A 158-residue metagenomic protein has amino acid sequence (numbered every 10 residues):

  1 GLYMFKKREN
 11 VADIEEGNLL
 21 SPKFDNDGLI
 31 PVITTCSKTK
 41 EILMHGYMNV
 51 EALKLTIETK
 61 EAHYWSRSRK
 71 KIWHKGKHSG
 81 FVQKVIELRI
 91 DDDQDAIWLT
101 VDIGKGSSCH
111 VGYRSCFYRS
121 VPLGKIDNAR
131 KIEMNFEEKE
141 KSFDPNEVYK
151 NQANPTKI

Functional and structural regions predicted by a protein language model:
G1-Y3: Short, Lys/Arg-enriched N-terminal segments with co-localized hydrophobic residues within the first ~10-30 amino acids
F5-L29, K38, M48-I158: C-terminal binding/interaction regions
V32-I33: Generic short beta-strand
E41-I42: Hydrophobic "anchor" residues
